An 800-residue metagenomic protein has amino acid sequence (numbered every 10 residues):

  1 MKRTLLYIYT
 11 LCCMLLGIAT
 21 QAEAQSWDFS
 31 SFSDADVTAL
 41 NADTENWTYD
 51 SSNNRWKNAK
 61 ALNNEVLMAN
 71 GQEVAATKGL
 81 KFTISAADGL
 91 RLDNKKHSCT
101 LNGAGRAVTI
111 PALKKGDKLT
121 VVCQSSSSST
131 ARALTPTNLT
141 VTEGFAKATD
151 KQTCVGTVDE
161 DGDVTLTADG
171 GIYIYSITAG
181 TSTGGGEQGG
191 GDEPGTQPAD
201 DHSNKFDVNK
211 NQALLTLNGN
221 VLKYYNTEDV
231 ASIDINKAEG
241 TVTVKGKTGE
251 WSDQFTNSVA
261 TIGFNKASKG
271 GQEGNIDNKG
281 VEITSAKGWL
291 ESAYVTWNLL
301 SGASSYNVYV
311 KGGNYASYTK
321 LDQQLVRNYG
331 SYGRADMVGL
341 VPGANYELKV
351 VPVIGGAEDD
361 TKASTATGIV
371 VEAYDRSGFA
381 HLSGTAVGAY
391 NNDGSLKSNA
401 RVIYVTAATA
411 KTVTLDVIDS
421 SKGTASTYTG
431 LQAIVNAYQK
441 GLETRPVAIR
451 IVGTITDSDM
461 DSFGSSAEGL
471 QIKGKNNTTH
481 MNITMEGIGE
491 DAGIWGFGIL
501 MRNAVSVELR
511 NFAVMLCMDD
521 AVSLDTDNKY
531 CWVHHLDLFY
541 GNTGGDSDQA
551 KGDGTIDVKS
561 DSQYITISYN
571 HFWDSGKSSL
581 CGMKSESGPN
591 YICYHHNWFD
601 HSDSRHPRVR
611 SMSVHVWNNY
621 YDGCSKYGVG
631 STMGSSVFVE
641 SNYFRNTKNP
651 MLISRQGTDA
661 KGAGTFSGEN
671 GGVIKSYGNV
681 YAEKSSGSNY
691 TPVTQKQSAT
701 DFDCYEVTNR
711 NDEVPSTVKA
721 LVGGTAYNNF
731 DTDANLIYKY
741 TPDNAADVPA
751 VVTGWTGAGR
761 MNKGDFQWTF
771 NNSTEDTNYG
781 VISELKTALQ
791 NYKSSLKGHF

Functional and structural regions predicted by a protein language model:
A24-S98: N-terminal targeting leaders for non-cytosolic proteins
L80, D88, K245, L470-T478 (+10 more regions): Glycine-rich beta-solenoid repeat tracts in large extracellular/virion proteins
K269-G302, P342, E358-A373: Pro/Thr/Ser/Gly-rich low-complexity, intrinsically disordered linker/stalk tracts
G302-R327: Extracellular low-complexity, O-glycosylation-prone stalks/linkers
M337-D359: Beta-strand-rich modules
Y428-T444, M460-T484, G493-R510, M515-N528: Extracellular beta-strand-rich solenoid/capping regions of secreted or surface-exposed proteins that bind or remodel
M481-D491, V505-L516, N528-G544, G554-T555 (+5 more regions): Right-handed parallel beta-helix
N618, S625, V629-F800: Extracellular beta-rich repeat passengers
